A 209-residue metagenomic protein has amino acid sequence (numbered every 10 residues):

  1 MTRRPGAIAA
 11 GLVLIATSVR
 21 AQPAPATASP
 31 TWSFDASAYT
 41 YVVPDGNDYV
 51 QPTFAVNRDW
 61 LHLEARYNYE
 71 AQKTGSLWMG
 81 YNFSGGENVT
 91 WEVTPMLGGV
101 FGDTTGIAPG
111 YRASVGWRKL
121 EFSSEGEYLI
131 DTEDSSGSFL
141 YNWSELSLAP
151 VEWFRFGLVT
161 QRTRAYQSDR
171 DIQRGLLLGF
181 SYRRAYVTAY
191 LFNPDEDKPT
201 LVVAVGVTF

Functional and structural regions predicted by a protein language model:
M1-P30, F209: Cleavable N-terminal export/targeting peptides
R4, S37-Y39, G126, S144-S147: Intrinsic disorder/low-complexity detector
W32-V42, F54, R58-E70, L77 (+5 more regions): Transmembrane beta-strand segments that form the barrel wall of outer-membrane beta-barrel proteins
D48-D59, T74-E92, I107-F122, S138-P150 (+3 more regions): Feature captures outer-membrane beta-barrel proteins of Gram-negative bacteria and organelles
E133-G137: A short glycine-/small-residue-rich loop at the edge of a beta-strand within enzyme catalytic domains
